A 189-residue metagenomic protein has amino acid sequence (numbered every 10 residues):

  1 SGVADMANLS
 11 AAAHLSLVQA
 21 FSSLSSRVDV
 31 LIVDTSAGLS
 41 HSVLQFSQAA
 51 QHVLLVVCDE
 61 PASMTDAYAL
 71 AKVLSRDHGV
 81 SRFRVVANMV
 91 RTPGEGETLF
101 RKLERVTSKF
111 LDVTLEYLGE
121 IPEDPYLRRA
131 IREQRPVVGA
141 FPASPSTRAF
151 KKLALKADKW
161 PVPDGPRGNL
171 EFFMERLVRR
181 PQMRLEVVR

Functional and structural regions predicted by a protein language model:
S1-S26, Y126-P136: P-loop/Walker-type NTP enzyme "switch/lid" segment
A7-L9, T35-F46: Conserved ATPase-coupling elements of RecA-like P-loop NTPase cores
L17-V30, S40-A62, A71: Inter-motif core of Ras-like GTPase G domains
F21, M64-F83: Conserved C-terminal guanine-recognition region of P-loop GTPase G domains, centered on the G4
C58, F83-E97, E120-L127, A140-P142: G-domain G4 guanine-recognition motif of GTPases
L111-V138, F150-K152: Beta-strand-loop-alpha "switch" segments that mediate conformational coupling across diverse proteins
V137-R189: NTP-binding/hydrolysis catalytic cores, primarily Walker-type P-loop NTPases
